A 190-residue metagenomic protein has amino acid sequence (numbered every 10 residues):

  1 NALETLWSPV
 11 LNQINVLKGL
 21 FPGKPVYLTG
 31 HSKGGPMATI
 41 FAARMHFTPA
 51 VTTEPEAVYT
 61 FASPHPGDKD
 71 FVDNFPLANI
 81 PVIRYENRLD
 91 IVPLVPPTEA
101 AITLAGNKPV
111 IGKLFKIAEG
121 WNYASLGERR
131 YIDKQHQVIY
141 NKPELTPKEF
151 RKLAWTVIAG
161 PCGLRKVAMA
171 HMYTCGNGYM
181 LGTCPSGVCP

Functional and structural regions predicted by a protein language model:
A2-T29, A43-P190: Serine hydrolase/lipase
G30-G34, A38: Gly/Ala-rich beta-loop-alpha elbow adjacent to hydrolase catalytic centers
